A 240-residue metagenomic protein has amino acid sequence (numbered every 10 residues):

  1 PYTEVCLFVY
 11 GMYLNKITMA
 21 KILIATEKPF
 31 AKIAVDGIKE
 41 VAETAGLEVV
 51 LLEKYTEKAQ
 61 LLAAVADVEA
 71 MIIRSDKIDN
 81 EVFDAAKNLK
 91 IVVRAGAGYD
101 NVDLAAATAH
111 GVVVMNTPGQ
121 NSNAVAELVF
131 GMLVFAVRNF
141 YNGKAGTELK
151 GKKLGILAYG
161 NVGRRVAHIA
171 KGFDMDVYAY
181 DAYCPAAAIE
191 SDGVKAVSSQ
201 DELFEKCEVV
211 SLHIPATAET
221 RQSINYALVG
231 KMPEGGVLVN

Functional and structural regions predicted by a protein language model:
Y2-V68, D174-Y178, A187: N-terminal glycine-/charge-rich "phosphate-binding" loop or analogous flexible N-terminal tail
M19, L89, K150-K153, Y226 (+1 more regions): Phosphate-coordination loops involved in phosphoryl transfer and adenosine-cofactor binding
T26-E27, I73-S75, G96, L212-I214: Glycine-rich, N-terminal phosphate-binding loop of Rossmann-like dinucleotide-binding domains
K28, S122-A124, V137, G172 (+3 more regions): Structural/interface elements that position substrates and couple domains in central-metabolism enzymes
K32-V35, Y55-L62, D76-N80, N101 (+2 more regions): Structural motif corresponding to alpha-helix initiation and N-cap regions
V50, E69-Y141, G146, L238: Phosphate/diphosphate ligand-binding glycine-rich loop within oxidoreductases
N80-F83, C184-N240: Rossmann-like adenosine-cofactor binding region
N139-V166, G172: Glycine-rich NAD(P)-binding loop of Rossmann-like domains
